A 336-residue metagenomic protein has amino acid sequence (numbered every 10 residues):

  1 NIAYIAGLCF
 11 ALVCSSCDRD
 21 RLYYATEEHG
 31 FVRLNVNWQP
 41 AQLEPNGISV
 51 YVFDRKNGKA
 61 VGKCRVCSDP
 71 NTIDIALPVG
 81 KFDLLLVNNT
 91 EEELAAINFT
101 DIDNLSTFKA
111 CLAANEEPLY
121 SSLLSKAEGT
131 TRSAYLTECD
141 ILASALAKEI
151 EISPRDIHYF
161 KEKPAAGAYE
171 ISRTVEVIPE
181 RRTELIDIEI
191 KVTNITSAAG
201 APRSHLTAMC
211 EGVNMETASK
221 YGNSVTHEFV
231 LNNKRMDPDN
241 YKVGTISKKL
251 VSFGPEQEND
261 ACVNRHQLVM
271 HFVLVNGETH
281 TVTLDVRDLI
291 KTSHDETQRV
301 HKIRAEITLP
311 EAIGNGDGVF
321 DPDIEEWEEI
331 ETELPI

Functional and structural regions predicted by a protein language model:
N1-Y4: Bacterial N-terminal signal peptides that target proteins for export
V13-S16: C-terminal motif of bacterial Sec signal peptides marking the signal peptidase cleavage site
D18-Y24: Bacterial lipoprotein signal-peptidase II cleavage site
N35-P45, I190-A198: Structural motif
Y51-F99, A199-T292: Tryptophan-paired
G62-P179: Short, low-hydrophobicity acidic/polar segments
L124, E128-I246: Acidic, serine/threonine- and glycine-rich low-complexity intrinsically disordered segments that serve as flexible
D295-I336: Hydrophobic, glycine-enriched assembly/anchoring segments
